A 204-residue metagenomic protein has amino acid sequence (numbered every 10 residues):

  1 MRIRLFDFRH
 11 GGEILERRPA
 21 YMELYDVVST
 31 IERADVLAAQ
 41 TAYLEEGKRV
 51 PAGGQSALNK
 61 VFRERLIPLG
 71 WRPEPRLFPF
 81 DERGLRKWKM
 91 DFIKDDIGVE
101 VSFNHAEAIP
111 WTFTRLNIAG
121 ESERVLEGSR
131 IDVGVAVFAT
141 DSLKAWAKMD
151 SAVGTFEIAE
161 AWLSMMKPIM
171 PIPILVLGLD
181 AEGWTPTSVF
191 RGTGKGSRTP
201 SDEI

Functional and structural regions predicted by a protein language model:
M1: Interfaces and regulatory segments of ATP-dependent nucleotide/adenylate/phosphodiester-chemistry enzymes
R4-F80: Acidic-basic catalytic patches of nuclease active cores, encompassing PD-(D/E)XK and other metal-cofactor nuclease
G47, E100-E107: Surface-exposed cleft-lining segments at the edges of enzyme active sites
R63-E64, P68-W88, A136-F138, S151-F156 (+1 more regions): The feature marks the mature, well-folded catalytic cores of soluble enzymes
G84-G98: Active-site beta-strand-loop-beta-strand hairpin of nuclease catalytic cores that positions key catalytic residues
D96, F103-H105, D180: Short, flexible loop/turn elements at secondary-structure junctions
N104-S164: Catalytic cores of nucleic-acid endonucleases
F138-I204: Domain-level recognition of nuclease-like catalytic cores that cleave nucleotide substrates
